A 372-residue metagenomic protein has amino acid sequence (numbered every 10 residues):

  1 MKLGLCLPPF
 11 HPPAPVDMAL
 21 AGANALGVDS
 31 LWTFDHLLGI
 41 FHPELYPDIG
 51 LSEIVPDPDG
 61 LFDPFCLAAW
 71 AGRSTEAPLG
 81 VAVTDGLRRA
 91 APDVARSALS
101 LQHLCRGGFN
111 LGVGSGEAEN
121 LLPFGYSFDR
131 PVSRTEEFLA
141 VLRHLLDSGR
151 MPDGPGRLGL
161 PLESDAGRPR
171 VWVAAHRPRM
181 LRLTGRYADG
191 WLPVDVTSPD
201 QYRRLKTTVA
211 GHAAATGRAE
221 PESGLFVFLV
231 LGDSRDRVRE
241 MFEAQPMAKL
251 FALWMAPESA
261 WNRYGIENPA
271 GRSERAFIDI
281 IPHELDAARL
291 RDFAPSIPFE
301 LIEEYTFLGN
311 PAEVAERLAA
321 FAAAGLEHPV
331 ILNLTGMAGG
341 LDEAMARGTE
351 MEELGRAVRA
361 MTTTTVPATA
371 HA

Functional and structural regions predicted by a protein language model:
M1-S74, P169, A368-A372: N-terminal beta1-alpha1-beta2 module of alpha/beta enzyme domains
L3-A14, A82-P92, A166-H176, L229-G232 (+1 more regions): Active-site mouth loops of central-metabolism enzymes
L3-L7, L31-T33, L79-A82, F109-V113 (+4 more regions): Hydrophobic faces of well-ordered beta-strands that scaffold small-molecule active sites in alpha/beta enzyme cores
P12-A23, V94-S97, A174-L183, P311-A320: Short, acidic/polar
G27, D35, A71, L101 (+4 more regions): Conserved, mostly hydrophobic/aromatic
W32-F62, D85, E117, L122 (+2 more regions): Glycine-rich, proline-tolerant flexible connector loops at the mouths of alpha/beta enzymes
I49-G80, V141, R347-T364: Alpha-helix-loop-beta-strand connector modules within alpha/beta enzyme cores
F128-L162, Y202-A320, T362-A372: An alpha-helical appendage that flanks or caps ligand/catalytic pockets
